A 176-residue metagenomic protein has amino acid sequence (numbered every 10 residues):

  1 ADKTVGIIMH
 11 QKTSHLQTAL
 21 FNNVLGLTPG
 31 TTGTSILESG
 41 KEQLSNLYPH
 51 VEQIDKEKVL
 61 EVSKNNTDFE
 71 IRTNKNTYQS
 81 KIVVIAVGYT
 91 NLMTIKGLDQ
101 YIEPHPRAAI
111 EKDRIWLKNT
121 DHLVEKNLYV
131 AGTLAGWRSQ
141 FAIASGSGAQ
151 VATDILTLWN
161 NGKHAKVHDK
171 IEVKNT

Functional and structural regions predicted by a protein language model:
A1, A131-E172: A conserved FAD-binding loop/helix module that cradles the flavin
A1-E38: Beta1-alpha1 glycine-rich phosphate/pyrophosphate-binding loop at the start of Rossmann-like nucleotide-binding domains
M9, V87, G132: Short beta-strand/turn micro-motifs composed of small residues that flank or help shape donor/cofactor-binding pockets
G26-I36, E103-L117: A short acidic, glycine-rich active-site loop that binds or catalyzes chemistry on phosphate/adenosine moieties
T34-Q53: Helical element adjacent to the flavin cofactor pocket in flavoenzyme catalytic cores
Q53-F69: A conserved short coil-to-beta-strand element within the FAD-binding core of flavoproteins
I71, T77-N91, L128: Short hydrophobic core segments
I82-D113: Glycine-rich beta-alpha-beta "Rossmann" dinucleotide-binding loop(s) and their flanking helix/strand
